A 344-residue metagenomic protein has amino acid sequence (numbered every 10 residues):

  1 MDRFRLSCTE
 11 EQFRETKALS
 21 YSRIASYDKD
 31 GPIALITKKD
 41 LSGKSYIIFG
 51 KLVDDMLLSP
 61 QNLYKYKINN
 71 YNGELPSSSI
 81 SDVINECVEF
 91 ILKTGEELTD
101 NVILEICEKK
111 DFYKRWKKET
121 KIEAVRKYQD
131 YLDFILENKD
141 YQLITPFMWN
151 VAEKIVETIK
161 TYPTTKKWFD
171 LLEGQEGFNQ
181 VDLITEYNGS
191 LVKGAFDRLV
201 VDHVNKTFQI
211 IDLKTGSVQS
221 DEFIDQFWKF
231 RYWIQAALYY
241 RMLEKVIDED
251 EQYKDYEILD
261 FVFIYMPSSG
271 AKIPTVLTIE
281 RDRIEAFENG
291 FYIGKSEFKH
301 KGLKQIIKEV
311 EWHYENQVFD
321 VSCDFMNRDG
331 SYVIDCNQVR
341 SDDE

Functional and structural regions predicted by a protein language model:
M1-K193: Metal-dependent nuclease catalytic cores that hydrolyze phosphodiester bonds in DNA/RNA, characterized by
L57-N62, Y187, V200, T215-V218 (+1 more regions): Hydrophobic/aromatic-lined pockets within catalytic cores
K65-Y66, L75-P76, Q219-S220, A271-I273: Short catalytic/ligand-binding loop motif for oxyanion handling, primarily in non-cytosolic enzymes, centered on
G95-I103, W228-W233, L238-E344: Metal-dependent nuclease catalytic regions and adjoining charged, substrate-binding loops involved in nucleic-acid end
E157-K166, V201-H203, R241-D250, R283-I284: Short regulatory "switch" loops immediately downstream of catalytic or recognition motifs within protein catalytic
F169-Q175, V200-F208, E244-E257: Secondary-structure boundary elements
G174-E176, V181-W233: Non-catalytic protein-protein interaction segments used by genome-maintenance enzymes to assemble and couple activities
